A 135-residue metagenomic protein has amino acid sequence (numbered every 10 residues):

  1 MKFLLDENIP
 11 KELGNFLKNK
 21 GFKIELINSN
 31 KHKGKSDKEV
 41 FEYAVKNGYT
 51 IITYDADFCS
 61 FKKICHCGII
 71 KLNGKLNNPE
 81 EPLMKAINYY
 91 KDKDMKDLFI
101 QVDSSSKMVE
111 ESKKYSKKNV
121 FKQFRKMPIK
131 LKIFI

Functional and structural regions predicted by a protein language model:
K2-E7, K11-N19, H32, K38-F41 (+1 more regions): Acidic, PIN/NYN-like endoribonuclease modules and their adjacent C-terminal/linker elements
F22, Y49, H66: Short phosphate-binding/catalytic loops that engage adenosine nucleotides
K23-H32: A short beta-strand-loop structural module common to alpha/beta enzyme folds
S36-D37, Y54: Amphipathic coiled-coil/heptad-repeat helices and related helical stalk/stem segments that mediate oligomerization
V45-K62: Acidic, metal-binding active-site segment of PIN/NYN-like and related structure-specific nucleases
